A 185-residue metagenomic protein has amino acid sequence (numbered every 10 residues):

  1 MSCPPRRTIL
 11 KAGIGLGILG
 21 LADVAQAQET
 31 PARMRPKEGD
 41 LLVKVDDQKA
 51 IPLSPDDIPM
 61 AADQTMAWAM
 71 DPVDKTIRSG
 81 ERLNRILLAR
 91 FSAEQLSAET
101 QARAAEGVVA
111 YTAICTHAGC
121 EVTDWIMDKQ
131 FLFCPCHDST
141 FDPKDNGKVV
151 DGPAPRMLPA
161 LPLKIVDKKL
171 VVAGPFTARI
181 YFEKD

Functional and structural regions predicted by a protein language model:
M1-G17: N-terminal secretory signal peptides and thylakoid transit peptides that target proteins across membranes
Q28-I114, E121-D124, I165-D185: N-terminal pre-ligand scaffold of iron-sulfur
V108-F176: Cys/His-clustered metal-coordination modules, chiefly Zn-binding fingers
